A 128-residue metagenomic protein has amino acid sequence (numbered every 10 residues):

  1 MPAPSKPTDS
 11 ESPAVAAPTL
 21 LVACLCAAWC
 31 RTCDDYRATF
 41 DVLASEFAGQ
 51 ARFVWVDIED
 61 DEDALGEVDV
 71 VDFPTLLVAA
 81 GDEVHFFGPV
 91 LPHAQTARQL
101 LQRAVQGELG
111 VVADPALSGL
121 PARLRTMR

Functional and structural regions predicted by a protein language model:
M1-A3, R98, G110, T126-R128: N-terminal targeting signals for export/organelle localization
P2, K6-F47: Local sequence-structure signature of Cys/Sec-based thiol-disulfide redox active-site neighborhoods
P13-A14, G66-V68: Short amphipathic alpha-helix with an adjacent loop that forms part of the alpha/beta core around
L25, A48-A64, V70-D72: Thiol-based oxidoreductase modules, predominantly thioredoxin-like and allied folds used for disulfide exchange
R31, D60, P92: Short alpha-helical
R31-T32, L65, H85-F87: A generic structural signal for short coil/turn motifs at secondary-structure boundaries
L77-L117: Non-catalytic, surface beta->alpha helical segment in thiol-disulfide oxidoreductase systems
V112-R128: Charged phosphate-binding loop/patch that engages nucleotide di/tri-phosphates or the phosphate backbone of nucleic
